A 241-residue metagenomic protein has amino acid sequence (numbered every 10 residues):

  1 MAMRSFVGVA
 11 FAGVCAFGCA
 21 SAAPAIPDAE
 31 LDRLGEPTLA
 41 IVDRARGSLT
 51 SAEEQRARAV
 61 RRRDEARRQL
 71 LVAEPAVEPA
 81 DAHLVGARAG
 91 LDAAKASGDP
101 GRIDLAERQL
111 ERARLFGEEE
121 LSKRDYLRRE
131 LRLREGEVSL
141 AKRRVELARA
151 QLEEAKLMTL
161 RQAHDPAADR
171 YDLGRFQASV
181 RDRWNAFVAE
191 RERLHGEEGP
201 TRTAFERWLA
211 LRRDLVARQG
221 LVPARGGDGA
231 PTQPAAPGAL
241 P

Functional and structural regions predicted by a protein language model:
M1-C19: Sec-dependent bacterial lipoprotein signal peptides
F11-A12, C19-A25, A230-P241: Terminal, compositionally biased segments
A16-P37: Bacterial Sec signal peptide processing site at the extreme N-terminus
R33-G35, A40-V42, D228: Generic structural signal for alpha-helix starts
L39, R46, T50, A57-V60 (+16 more regions): Residue-level detector of alpha-helical secondary structure
A66-D172: Extended alpha-helical coiled-coil "stalk/arm" regions that act as elongated linkers or oligomerization scaffolds
L152-A155, T159-Q162, P166-P241: C-terminal amphipathic alpha-helix
